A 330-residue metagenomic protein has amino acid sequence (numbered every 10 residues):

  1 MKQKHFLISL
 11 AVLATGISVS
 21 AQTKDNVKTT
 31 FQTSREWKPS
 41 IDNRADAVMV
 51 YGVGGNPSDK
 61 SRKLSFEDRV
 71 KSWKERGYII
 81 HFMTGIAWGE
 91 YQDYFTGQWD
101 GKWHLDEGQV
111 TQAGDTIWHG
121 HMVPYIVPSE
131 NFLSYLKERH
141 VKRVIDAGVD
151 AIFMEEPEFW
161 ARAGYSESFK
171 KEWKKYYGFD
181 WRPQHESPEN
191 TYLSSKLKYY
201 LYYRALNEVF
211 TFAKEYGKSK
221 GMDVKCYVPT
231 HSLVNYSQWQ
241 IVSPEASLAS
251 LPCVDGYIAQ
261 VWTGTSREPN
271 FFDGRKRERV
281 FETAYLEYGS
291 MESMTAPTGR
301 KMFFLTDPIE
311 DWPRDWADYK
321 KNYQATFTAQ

Functional and structural regions predicted by a protein language model:
M1-T23: Bacterial Sec-dependent N-terminal signal peptides
D25-T33, H81-G85, F153-P157, Y192-I241 (+1 more regions): Aromatic-lined carbohydrate-recognition surfaces of secreted/lumenal glycan-active proteins
V27-S61, S65-D68, K142-A151, P252-Y257 (+1 more regions): Catalytic domains of carbohydrate-active enzymes, especially glycoside hydrolases
M49-S61, I117-Y135, S187-A205, T230-S232 (+2 more regions): The substrate-binding groove and active-site-proximal loops of carbohydrate-active enzymes, especially glycoside
S65-H119, A151-A161, A213, G217-V228: Glycine-rich, aromatic-flanked loop segments that form ligand/cofactor-binding clefts across common enzyme folds
F82, I86-A147, W181-Y199, N207: Active-site-adjacent "subsite" loops/lids of carbohydrate-active enzymes
M154-N190, P229-N235: Active-site-proximal loop/short-helix segments that contain or immediately flank catalytic acid/base residue(s)
L206-V280, E310-T328: Substrate-binding cleft/loops of secretory-pathway carbohydrate-active enzymes
